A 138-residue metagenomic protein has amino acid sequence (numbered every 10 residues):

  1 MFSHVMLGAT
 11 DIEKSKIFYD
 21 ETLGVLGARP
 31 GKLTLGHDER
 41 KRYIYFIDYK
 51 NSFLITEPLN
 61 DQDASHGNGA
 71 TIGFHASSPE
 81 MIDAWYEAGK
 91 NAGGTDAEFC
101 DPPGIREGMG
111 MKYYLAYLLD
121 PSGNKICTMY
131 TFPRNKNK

Functional and structural regions predicted by a protein language model:
M1-S3: Extreme N-terminal starter segment of soluble prokaryotic enzymes
L7-S52: Core segments of cupin and vicinal oxygen chelate
T10-K14, I72-P121: Vicinal oxygen chelate
K32, E98-F99, F132: A generic structural-conservation signal
K41-A84, N91: Long, continuous compositionally biased terminal/linker segments
K125: Glycine-rich acetyl-CoA-binding "A-motif" of GNAT/NAT acetyltransferases
P133-K138: A short, polar/charged loop-to-alpha-helix boundary motif
